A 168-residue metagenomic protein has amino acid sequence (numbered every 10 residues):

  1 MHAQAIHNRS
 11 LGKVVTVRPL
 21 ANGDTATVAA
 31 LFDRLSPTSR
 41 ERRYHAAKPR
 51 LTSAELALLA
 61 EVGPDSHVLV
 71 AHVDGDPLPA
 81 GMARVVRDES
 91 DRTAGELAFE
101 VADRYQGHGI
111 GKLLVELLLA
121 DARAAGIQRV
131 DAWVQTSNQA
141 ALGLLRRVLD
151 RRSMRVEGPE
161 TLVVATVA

Functional and structural regions predicted by a protein language model:
M1-A168: Long, contiguous binding/interaction regions
